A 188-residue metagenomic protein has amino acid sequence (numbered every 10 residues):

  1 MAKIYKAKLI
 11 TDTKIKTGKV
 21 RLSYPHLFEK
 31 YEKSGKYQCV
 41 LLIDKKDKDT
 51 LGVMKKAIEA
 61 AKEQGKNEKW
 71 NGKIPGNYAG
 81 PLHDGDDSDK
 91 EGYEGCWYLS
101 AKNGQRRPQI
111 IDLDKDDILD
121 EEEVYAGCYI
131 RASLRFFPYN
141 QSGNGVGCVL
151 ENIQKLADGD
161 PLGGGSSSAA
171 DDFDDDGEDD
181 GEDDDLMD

Functional and structural regions predicted by a protein language model:
M1-Y98: OB-fold ssDNA-binding interfaces and closely related basic DNA-contact patches used across DNA replication/repair
S23-Y24, D44, D112, D120 (+1 more regions): Serine/threonine-rich low-complexity intrinsically disordered regions
V40-L42, S100-K102, Q154-L156: Residues in well-ordered beta-strands of folded domains
T50, R106-P108, A157-G163: A broad, structure-centric signal for solvent-exposed, well-ordered loop/edge residues that line or flank functional
Q64-G145: Structured, beta-strand-rich domain cores that present glycine/charged loop surfaces used to bind extended ligands
D116-D188: Compact mixed alphabeta submodule
